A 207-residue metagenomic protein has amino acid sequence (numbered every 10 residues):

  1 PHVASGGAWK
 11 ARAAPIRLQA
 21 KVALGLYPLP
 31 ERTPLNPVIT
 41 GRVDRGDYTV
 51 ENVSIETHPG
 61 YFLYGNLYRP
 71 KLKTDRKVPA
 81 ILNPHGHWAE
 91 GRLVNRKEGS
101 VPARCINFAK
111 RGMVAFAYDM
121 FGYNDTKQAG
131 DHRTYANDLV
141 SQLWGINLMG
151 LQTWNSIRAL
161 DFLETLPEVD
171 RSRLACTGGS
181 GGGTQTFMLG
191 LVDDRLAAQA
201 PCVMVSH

Functional and structural regions predicted by a protein language model:
P1-R69: Non-catalytic accessory segments flanking enzyme active sites
G41, V53-S54, A103-R104, L163 (+1 more regions): Generic recognition of flexible, low-complexity loop/linker segments
V50-N52, F62-L67, V94, S100-A103 (+1 more regions): Short alpha-helical segments and helix-capping/turn motifs at coil-helix boundaries
I55-P59, R69-K71, G86-W88, G122 (+2 more regions): Short, flexible loop/turn elements at secondary-structure junctions
F62-L63, P79, A197: Glycine-rich phosphate/pyrophosphate-binding loop shared by adenosine-nucleotide-utilizing enzymes
T74-T165, V205: Cap/lid segment of the alpha/beta-hydrolase catalytic domain
R158-H207: Primarily recognizes the serine-hydrolase "nucleophile elbow" in alpha/beta-hydrolase and SGNH/GDSL folds
